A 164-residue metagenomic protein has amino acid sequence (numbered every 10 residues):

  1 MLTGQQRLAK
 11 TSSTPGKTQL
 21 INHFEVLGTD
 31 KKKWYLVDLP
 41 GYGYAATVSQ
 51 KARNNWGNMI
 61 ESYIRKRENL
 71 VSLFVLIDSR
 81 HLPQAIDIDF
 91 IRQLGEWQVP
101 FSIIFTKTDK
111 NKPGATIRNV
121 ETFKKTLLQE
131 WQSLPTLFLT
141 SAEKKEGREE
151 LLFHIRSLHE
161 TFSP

Functional and structural regions predicted by a protein language model:
M1-Q50, S157-P164: Conserved G1/Walker A P-loop phosphate-binding module
T3, E61-E68, G95, K124 (+3 more regions): Signal for well-folded cores of large energy- and translation-related assemblies
K17, G41-G43, R80-L82, K107-K112 (+1 more regions): Conserved nucleotide-binding/hydrolysis micro-motifs of P-loop NTPases
T18, R53-G57, K145-R148: Amphipathic alpha-helical transducer elements in NTP-driven molecular machines
F24, M59-I60, D87, F123: Generic structural signal for conserved hydrophobic packing positions in ordered secondary structure
A52-R80, R92-I104: Inter-motif core of Ras-like GTPase G domains
L82-Q98, T116-T126: Conserved catalytic-core segment of NTP-binding enzymes
K110-P164: Canonical P-loop GTPase G-domain recognition
